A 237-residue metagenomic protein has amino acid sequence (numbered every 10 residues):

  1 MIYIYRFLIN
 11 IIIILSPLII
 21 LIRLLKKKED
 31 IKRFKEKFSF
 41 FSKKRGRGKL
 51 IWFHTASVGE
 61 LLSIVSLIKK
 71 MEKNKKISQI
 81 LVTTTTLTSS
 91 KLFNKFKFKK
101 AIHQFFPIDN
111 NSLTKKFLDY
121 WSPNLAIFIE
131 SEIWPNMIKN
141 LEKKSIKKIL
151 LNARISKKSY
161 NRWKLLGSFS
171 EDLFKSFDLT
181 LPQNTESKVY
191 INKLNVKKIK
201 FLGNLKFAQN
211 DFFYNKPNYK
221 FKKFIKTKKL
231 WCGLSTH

Functional and structural regions predicted by a protein language model:
M1, Y5-L8, I12-I19: Membrane-interacting alpha-helical segments
P17-Y214, H237: Active-site and donor-binding regions of nucleotide-sugar-utilizing enzymes
G46-W52, F224-C232: Charged active-site motifs of nucleotide-sugar-dependent glycosyltransferases
